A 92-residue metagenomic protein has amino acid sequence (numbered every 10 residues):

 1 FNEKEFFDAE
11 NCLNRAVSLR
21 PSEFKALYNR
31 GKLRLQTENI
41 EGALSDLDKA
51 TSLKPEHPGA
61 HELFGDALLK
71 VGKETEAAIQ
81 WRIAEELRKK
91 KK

Functional and structural regions predicted by a protein language model:
N2-R15, T37-K49, V71-I83: Structural signature of tandem alpha-helical TPR/SEL1-like repeats, specifically the intra-repeat loop/turn
F24-K25, P58-G59, K92: Helix-start (N-cap) detector for alpha-helical repeat units in TPR-like alpha-solenoids, especially tetratricopeptide
L35, W81, L87-K92: Hydrophobic, well-ordered secondary-structure segments that either form specific early membrane-associated helices used
